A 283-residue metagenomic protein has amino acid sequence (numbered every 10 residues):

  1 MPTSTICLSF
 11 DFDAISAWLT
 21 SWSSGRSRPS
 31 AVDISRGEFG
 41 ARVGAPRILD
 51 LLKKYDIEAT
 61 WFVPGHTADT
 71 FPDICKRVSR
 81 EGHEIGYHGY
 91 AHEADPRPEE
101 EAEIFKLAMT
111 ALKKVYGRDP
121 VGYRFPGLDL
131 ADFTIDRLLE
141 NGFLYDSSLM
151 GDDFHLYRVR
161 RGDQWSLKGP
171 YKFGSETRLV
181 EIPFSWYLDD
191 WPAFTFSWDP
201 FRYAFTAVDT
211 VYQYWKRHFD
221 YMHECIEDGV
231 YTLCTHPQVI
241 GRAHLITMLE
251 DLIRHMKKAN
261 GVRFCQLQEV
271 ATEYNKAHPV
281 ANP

Functional and structural regions predicted by a protein language model:
M1-E84, R254-H255, G261: Active-site beta->alpha N-cap acidic-glycine motif
P2-I6, Y55-A59, R80-E84, Y116-V121 (+4 more regions): Short, well-ordered coil/turn segments that N-cap beta-strands
D11, L52, H88, Y123 (+4 more regions): Conserved, mostly hydrophobic/aromatic
D11-I15, P64-H66, Y90-H92, F125-L128 (+4 more regions): Active-site beta-loop-alpha junctions enriched in small/polar residues
G37-R42, T60-P72, E93-A102, R124-F133 (+4 more regions): Acidic-and-aromatic substrate-binding clefts and catalytic sites of carbohydrate-active enzymes
A45-L49, P72-K76, A102-M109, I135 (+2 more regions): Generic structural signal for well-ordered alpha-helices, preferentially at hydrophobic/aromatic core positions
T110-K114, R118-E227: Active-site-adjacent pocket scaffolds in enzyme catalytic domains
F205-P283: C-terminal domain-boundary segment and adjacent tail
